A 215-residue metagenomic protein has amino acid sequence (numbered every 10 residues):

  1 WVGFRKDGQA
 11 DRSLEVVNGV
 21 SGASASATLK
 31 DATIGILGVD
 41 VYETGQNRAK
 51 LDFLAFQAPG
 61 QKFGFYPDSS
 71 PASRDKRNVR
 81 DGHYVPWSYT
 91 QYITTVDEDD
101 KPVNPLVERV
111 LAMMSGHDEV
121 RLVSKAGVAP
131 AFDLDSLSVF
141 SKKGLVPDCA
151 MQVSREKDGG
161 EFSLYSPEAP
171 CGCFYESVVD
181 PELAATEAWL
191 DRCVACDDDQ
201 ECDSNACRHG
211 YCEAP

Functional and structural regions predicted by a protein language model:
W1-E201, A206-P215: Exported/periplasmic ABC-transporter solute-binding proteins
